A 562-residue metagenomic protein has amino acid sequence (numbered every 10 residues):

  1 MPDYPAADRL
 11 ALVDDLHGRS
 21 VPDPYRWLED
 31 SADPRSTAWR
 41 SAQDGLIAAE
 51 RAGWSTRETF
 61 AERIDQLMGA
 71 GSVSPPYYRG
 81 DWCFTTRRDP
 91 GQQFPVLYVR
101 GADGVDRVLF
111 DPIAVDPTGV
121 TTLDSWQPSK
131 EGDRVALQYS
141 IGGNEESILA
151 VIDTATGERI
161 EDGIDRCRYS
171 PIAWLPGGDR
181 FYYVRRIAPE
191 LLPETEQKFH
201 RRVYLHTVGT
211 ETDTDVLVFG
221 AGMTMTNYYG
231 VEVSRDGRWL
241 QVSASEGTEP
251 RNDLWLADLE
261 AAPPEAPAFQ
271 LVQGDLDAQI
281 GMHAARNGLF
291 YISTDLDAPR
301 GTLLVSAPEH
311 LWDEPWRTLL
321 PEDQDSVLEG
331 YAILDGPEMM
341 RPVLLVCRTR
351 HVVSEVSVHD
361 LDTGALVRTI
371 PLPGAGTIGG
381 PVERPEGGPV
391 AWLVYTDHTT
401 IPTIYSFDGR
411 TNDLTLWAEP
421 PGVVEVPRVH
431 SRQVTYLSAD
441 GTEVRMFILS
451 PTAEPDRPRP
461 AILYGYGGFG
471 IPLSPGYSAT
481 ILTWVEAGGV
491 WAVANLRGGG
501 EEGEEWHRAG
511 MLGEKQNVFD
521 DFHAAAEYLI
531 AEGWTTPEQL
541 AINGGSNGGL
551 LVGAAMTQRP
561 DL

Functional and structural regions predicted by a protein language model:
M1-V367, P371-G380, P385-V390, T396-P402 (+1 more regions): Beta-propeller folds
S74-Y77, G237, G379-L562: Serine-hydrolase catalytic core recognition
